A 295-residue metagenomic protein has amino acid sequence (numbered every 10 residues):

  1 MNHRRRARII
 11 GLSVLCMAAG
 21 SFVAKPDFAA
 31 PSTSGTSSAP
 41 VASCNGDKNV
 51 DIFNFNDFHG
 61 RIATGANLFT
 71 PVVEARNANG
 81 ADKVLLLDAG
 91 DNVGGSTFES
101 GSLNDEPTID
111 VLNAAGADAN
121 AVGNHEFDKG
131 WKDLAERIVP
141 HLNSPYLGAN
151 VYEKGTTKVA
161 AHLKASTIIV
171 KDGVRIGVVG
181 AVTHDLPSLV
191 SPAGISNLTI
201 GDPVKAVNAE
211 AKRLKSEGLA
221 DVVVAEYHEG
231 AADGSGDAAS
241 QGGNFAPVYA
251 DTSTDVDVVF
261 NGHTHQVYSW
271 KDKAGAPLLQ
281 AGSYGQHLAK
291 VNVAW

Functional and structural regions predicted by a protein language model:
N2-I10: Bacterial N-terminal signal peptides that target proteins for export
H3-R4, F28, L219: Short linear motifs in intrinsically disordered/low-complexity regions
G11-S21: Bacterial N-terminal signal peptides
S21-V41: C-terminal region of N-terminal signal peptides and the immediate post-cleavage residues of exported proteins
A39-W295: Acidic, metal/ion-coordinating pockets
